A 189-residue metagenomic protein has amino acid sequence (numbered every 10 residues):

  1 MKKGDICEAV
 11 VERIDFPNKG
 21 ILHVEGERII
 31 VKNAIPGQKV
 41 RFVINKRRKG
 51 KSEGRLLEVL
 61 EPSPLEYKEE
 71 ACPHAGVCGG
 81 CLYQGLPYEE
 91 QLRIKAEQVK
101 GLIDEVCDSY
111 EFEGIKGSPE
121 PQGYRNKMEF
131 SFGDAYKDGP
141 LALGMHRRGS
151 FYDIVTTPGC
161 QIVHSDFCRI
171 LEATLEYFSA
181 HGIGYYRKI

Functional and structural regions predicted by a protein language model:
M1-I189: Accessory RNA-recognition modules of RNA-modification enzymes
